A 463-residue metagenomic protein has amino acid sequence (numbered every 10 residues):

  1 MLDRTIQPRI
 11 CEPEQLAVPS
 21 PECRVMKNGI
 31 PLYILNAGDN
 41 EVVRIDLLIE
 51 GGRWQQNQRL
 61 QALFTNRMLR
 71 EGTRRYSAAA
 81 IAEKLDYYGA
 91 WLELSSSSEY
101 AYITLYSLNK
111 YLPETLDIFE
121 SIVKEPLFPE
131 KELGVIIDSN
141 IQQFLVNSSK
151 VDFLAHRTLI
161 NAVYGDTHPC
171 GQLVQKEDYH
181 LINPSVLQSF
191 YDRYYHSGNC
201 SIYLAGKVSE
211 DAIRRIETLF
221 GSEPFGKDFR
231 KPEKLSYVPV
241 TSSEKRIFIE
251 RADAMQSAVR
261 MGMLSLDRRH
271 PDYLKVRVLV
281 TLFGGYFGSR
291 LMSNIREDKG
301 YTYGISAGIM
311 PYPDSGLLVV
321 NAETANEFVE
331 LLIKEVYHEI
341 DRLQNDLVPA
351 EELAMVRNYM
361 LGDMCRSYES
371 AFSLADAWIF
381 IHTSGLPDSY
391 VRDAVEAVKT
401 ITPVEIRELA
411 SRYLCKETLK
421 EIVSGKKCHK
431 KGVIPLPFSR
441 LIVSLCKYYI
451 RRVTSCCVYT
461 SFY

Functional and structural regions predicted by a protein language model:
M1-E83, Q188-N294, I333, Y337 (+1 more regions): His/Glu-rich zincin catalytic helix
M1-I6, V25, A80-K231, D267 (+2 more regions): Charge-rich, well-structured scaffold segments of protease-associated domains
N66, M292, L353, P403 (+1 more regions): General helical secondary-structure elements
C428, C446, C456-C457: Cysteine-centered motifs
F438, Y448-Y449, Y459-Y463: Aromatic (phenylalanine/tyrosine) cluster motif
R451-T454: Short, strongly patterned local motifs
